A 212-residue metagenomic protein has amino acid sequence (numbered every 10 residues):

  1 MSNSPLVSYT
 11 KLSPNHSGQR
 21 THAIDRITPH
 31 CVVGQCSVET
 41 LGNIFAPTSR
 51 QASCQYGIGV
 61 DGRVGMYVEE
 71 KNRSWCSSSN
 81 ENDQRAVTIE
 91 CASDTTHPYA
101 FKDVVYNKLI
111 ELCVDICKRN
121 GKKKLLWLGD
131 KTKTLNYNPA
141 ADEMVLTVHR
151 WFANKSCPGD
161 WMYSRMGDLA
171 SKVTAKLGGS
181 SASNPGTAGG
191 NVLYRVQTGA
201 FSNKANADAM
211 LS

Functional and structural regions predicted by a protein language model:
M1-D83: N-terminal catalytic cores of peptidoglycan-degrading enzymes
S2-K11, H16-T21, T95-G190: Basic/polar, cationic surfaces and motifs that engage anionic cell-wall and phosphate/carboxylate ligands
H22, N82, P98-Y106, A200-A207: Solvent-exposed, acidic/flexible segments
R26, Q84-A86, E143, L193: Structural motif
P29, I89, H149: Conserved, mostly hydrophobic/aromatic
Q84-T95: Glycine-rich, often proline-containing surface loops adjacent to acidic residues and nearby aromatics that form
S183-S212: Solvent-exposed beta-strand motifs enriched in subsets of small alpha/beta binding domains, especially certain
